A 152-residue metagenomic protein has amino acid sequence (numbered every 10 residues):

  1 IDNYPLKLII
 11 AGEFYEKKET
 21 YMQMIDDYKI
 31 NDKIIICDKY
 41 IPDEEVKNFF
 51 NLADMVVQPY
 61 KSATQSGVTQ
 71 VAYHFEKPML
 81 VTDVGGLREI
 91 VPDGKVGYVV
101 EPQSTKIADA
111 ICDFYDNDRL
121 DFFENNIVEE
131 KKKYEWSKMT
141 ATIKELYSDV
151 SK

Functional and structural regions predicted by a protein language model:
K7-T20, D38-K39: Glycosyltransferase donor-sugar binding loop
Y21-Y40: Nucleotide-activated donor-binding/catalytic signature segment of Leloir-type glycosyltransferases, i.e., the conserved
I41-L52, Q70, H74, P92: Short acidic alpha-helix that forms the nucleotide-activated donor recognition element in Leloir-type transferases
N48-T64, K77: Acidic donor-binding loop of glycosyltransferase active sites
Y60-Q70, R88-E89: Nucleotide-sugar-dependent
P78-V81, V91: Short hydrophobic beta-strand element within catalytic cores of glycosyltransferases and related nucleotide-activated
D93-S104, C112-D118: Conserved acidic donor-binding segment of nucleotide-sugar-dependent glycosyltransferases
R119-D149: A charged, aromatic-enriched C-terminal amphipathic alpha-helix characteristic of glycosyltransferases across folds
